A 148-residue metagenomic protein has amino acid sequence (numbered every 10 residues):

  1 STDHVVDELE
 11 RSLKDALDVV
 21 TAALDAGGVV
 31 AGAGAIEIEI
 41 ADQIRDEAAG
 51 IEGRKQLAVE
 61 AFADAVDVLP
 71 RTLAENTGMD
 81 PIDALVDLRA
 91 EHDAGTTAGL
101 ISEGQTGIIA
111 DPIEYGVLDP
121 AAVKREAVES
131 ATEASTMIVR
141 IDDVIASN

Functional and structural regions predicted by a protein language model:
T2-N148: Extended, low-charge hydrophobic alpha-helical regions
